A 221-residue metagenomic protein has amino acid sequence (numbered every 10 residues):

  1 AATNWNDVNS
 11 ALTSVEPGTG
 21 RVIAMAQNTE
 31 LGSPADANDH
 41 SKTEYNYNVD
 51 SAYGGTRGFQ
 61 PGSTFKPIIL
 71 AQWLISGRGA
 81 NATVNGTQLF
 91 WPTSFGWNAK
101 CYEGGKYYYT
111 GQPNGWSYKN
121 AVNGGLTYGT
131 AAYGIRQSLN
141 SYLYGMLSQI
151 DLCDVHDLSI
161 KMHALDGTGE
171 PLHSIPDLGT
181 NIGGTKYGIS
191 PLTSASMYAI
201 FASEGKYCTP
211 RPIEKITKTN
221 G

Functional and structural regions predicted by a protein language model:
A1-F65, Q72-G129, Q137-S138, I160-N181 (+1 more regions): Short pre-catalytic segments that frame enzyme active sites
L12, G129-A132, S141-Y144, L192-A195: Non-catalytic, well-ordered alpha-helical scaffold segments
P17-I23, F65-I75, S138, Y142 (+1 more regions): Active-site-proximal alpha-helical segments within enzyme catalytic domains
G124, A132-I135, Y144, S148 (+2 more regions): Penicillin-binding protein/beta-lactamase superfamily catalytic region
N140-K161: A small/polar active-site loop signature that marks catalytic segments
D154-V155, A164-G167, S203-T209: Proline-centered turn/helix-capping motifs that create local helix->coil transitions or kinks
